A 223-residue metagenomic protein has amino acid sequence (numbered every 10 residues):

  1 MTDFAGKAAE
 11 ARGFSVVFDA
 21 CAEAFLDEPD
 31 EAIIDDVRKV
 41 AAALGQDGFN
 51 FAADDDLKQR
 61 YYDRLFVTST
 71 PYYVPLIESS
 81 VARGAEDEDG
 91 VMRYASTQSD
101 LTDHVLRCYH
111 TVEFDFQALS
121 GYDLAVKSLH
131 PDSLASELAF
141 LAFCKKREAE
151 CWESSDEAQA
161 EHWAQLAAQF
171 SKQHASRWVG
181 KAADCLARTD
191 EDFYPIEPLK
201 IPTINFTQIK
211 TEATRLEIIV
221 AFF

Functional and structural regions predicted by a protein language model:
M1-F223: Surface/interface-facing alpha-helical segments and adjacent flexible terminal/loop regions used for partner/assembly
